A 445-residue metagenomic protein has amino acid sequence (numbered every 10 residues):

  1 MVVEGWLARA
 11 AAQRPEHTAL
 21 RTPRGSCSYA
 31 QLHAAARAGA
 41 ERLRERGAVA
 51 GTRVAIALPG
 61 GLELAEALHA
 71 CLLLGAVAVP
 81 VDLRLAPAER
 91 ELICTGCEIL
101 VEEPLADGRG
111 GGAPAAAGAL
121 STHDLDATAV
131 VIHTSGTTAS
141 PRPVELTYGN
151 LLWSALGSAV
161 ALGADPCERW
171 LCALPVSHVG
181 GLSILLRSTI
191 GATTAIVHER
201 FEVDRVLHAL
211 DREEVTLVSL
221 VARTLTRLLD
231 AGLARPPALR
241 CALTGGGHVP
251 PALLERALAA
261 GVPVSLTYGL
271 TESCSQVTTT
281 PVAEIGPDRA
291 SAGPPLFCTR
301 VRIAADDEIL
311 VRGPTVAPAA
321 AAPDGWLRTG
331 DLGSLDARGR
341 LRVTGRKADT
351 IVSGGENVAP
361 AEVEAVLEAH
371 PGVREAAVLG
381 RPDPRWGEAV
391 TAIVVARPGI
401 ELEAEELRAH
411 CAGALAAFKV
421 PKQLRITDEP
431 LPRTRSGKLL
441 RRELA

Functional and structural regions predicted by a protein language model:
V3, A8, E16-G47, T52-A55 (+3 more regions): Conserved AMP-binding/adenylate-forming core of the ANL superfamily
P15-E16, A115-H133, S140, E145 (+1 more regions): Conserved pre-ATP/AMP-binding loop-to-beta segment of ANL
S28-A30, A129-L156: Conserved AMP-binding A3 loop
L152-R169, S177-L217, A231: Conserved AMP-binding/adenylation subdomain of ANL enzymes
V215-L220, T224, L228-P287, R300: Gly/Ser/Thr-rich phosphate-binding loop
T278, P294-C298, R302-R328, S334 (+2 more regions): Conserved ATP/PPi-binding loop(s) of AMP-dependent carboxylate-activating enzymes
D307, G313, L332-K419, P430: AMP-binding/adenylate-forming catalytic core of the ANL superfamily
A416-K438: AMP-binding/adenylate-forming catalytic domain of the ANL superfamily
